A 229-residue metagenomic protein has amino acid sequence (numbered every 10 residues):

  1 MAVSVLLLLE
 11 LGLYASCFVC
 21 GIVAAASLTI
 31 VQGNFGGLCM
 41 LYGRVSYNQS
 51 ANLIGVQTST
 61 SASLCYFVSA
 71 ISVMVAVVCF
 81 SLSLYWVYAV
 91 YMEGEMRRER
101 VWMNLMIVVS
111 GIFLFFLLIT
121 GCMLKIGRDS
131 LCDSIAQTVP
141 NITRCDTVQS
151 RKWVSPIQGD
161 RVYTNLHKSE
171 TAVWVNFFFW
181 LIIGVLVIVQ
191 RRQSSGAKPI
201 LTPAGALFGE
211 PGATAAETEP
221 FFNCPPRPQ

Functional and structural regions predicted by a protein language model:
M1-V56, Y88-W102, V139-Q229: Intrinsically disordered terminal tails
L6, E10, L64-I71, M106 (+2 more regions): Extracellular structured ligand-interaction cores
S16-S27, I71, V75-Y85, V109-M123 (+1 more regions): Membrane-embedded alpha-helical transmembrane segments of multi-pass integral membrane proteins
S50-V73: Interfacial helix-start motif at the membrane-water boundary
T58-A62, E93-E95, E99, L117 (+1 more regions): Short, structured coil/loop segments at alpha-helix boundaries
C65-A70, E95-V109, L131-I135: Loop-to-transmembrane helix junctions at the membrane interface
G121-N141: Functional transmembrane-helix hotspots
